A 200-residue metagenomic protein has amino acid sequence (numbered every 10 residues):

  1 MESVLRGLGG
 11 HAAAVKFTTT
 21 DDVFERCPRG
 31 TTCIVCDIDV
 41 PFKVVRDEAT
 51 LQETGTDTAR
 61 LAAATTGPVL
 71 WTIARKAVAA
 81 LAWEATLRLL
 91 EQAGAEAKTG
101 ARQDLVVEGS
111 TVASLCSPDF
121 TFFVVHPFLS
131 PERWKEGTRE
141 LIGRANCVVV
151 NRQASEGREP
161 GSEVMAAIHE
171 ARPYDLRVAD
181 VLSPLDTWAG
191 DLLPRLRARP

Functional and structural regions predicted by a protein language model:
M1, L5, T58, L87-E91 (+2 more regions): Short amphipathic alpha-helical segments and helix-helix/interface helices
M1, T54, A79-T86, V107-E108 (+2 more regions): Amphipathic coiled-coil/heptad-repeat helices and related helical stalk/stem segments that mediate oligomerization
E2-A77: N-terminal phosphate/diphosphate-binding loop that engages ATP/GTP or pyrophosphate donors across diverse enzyme folds
T19, Q92, K98, D104 (+2 more regions): Conserved catalytic-core segment of NTP-binding enzymes
E25-P28, A82, S117-P118: Short, well-ordered secondary-structure micro-motifs
R29-I34, R88-L89, F123-V124: Short, hinge-like loop/turn segments at secondary-structure boundaries
R46-A49, K76-L81, G100, F123-L129: Short, flexible loop segments at the rims of nucleotide/cofactor-binding pockets, characterized by
P68-T111: Phosphate-binding/switch loop-helix module in NTP-utilizing enzymes
